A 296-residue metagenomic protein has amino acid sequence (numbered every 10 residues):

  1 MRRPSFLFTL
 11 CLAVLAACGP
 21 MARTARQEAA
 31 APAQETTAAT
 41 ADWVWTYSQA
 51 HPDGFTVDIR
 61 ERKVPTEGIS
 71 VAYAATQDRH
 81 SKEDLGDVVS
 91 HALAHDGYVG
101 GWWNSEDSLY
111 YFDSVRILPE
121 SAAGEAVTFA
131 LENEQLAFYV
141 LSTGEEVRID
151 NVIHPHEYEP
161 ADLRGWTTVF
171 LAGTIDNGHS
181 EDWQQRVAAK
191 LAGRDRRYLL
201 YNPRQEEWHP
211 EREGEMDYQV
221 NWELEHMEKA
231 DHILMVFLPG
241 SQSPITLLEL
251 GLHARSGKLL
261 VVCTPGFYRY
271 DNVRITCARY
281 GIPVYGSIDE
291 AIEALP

Functional and structural regions predicted by a protein language model:
M1-L7: Bacterial N-terminal signal peptides that target proteins for export
F8-A17: Bacterial N-terminal signal peptides
L12, P119-E120, G165, L247: A generic "functional-site adjacency" signal
A17-A30: Bacterial Sec-dependent signal peptides at the C-terminal "C-region" and cleavage site
G19-M21, T128, D150-P296: Conserved catalytic or regulatory cores that recognize and/or transform ribose-phosphate-containing ligands
A31-E35: Low-complexity, acidic Ser/Thr/Pro-rich repeat tracts that form intrinsically disordered stalk/linker regions of very
T36-I153, W208-E213, K229-A230, P239-I245: Conserved, structured core segments of small domains
